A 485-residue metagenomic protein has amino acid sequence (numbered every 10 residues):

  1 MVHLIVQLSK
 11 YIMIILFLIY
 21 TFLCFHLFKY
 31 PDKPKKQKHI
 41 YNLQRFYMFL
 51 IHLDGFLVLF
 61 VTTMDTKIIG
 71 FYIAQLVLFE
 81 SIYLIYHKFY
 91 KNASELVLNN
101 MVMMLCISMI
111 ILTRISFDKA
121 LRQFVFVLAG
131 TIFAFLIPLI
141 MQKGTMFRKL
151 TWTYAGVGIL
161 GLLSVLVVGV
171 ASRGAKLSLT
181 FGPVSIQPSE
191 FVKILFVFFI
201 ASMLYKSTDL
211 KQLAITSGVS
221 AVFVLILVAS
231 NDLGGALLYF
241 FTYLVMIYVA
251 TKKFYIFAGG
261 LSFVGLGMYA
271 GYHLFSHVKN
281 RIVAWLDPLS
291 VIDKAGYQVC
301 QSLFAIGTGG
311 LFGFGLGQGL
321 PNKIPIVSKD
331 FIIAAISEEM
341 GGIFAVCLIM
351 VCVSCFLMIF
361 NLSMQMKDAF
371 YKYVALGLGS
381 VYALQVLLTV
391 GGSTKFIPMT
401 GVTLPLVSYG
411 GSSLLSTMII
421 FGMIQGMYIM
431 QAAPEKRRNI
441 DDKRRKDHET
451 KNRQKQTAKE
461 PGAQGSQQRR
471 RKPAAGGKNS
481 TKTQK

Functional and structural regions predicted by a protein language model:
M1-F17: Hydrophobic transmembrane alpha-helical segments in integral membrane proteins
V2-H3, L57-T63, S116: Transmembrane helix-loop junctions at the membrane interface of multipass transporters and ion channels
F22-Y41: Membrane-interface helix-loop junction between the first two transmembrane segments
N42-M48: Select subsegments of transmembrane alpha-helices in polytopic membrane proteins, especially boundary-proximal
D65-K294, A334, E338-G392, I419 (+3 more regions): Hydrophobic alpha-helical transmembrane segments of multi-pass inner membrane proteins, especially in bacterial systems
F198, L204, A305-G315, P405 (+1 more regions): P-loop potassium selectivity filter motif centered on the GYG triad
P288-K329, I333, I343-F344: TM-adjacent membrane-interface loops and short helices in multi-pass inner/ER membrane proteins
T389-K485: A juxtamembrane structural motif centered on a specific transmembrane helix
